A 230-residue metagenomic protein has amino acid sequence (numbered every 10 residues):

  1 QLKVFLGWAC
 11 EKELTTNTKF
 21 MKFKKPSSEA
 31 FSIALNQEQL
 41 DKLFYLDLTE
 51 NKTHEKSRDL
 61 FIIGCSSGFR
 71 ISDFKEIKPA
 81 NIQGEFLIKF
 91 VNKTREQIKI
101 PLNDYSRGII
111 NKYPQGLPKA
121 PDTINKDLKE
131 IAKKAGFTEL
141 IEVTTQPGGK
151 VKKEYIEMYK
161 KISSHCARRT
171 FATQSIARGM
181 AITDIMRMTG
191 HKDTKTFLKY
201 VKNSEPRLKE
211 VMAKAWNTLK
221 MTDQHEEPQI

Functional and structural regions predicted by a protein language model:
Q1-F20, R70-S72, D127-I131, G136-T138: N-terminal DNA-binding recognition helix of tyrosine site-specific recombinases/integrases
L2, L60-F61, S72-E76, I185: Alpha-helix N-cap/helix-start motif at helix boundaries, enriched for small hydrophobics
E11-I71, A120-T123: Basic, Lys/Arg- and aromatic-enriched nucleic-acid-binding interface segment
E29-I33, Q39, S67, E76-I109: Conserved tyrosine-mediated DNA breakage-rejoining catalytic core shared by Y-recombinases
A34, V91-R95, T189-K214: Catalytic-site neighborhood detector that most strongly recognizes the C-terminal catalytic loop/helix of tyrosine
T49-N51, P114-P118, K129-R187: Short, basic (Lys/Arg/His-rich) helix/loop patches that form interaction surfaces in the mid-to-C-terminal regions
A80-E85, K161, A177-Y200, E226-E227: Short, polar N-cap/turn motifs at the start of nucleic acid-interacting alpha helices
F137, K214-I230: C-terminal secondary-structure termini that scaffold catalytic or DNA-interacting sites
